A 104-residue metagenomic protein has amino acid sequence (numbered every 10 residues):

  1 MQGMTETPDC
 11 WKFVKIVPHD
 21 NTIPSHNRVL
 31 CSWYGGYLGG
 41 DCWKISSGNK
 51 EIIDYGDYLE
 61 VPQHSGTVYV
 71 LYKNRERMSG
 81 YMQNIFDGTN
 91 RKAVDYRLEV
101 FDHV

Functional and structural regions predicted by a protein language model:
M1-V104: Cysteine-centric segments in proteins
